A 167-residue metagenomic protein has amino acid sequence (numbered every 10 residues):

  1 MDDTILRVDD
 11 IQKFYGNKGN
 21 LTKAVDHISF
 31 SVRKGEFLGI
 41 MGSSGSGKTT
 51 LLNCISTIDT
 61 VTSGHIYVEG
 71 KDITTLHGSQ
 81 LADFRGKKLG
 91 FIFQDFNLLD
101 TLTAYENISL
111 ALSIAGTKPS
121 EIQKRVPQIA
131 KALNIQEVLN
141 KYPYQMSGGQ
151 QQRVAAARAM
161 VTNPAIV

Functional and structural regions predicted by a protein language model:
T4-V167: ABC family nucleotide-binding domain
